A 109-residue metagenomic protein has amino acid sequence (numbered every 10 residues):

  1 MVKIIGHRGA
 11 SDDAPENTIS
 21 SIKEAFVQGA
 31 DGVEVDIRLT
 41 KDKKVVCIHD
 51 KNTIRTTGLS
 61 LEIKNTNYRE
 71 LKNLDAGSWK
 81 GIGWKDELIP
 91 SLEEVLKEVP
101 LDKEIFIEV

Functional and structural regions predicted by a protein language model:
M1-V109: Phosphate-group recognition and catalysis centered on beta-loop-alpha active-site segments
